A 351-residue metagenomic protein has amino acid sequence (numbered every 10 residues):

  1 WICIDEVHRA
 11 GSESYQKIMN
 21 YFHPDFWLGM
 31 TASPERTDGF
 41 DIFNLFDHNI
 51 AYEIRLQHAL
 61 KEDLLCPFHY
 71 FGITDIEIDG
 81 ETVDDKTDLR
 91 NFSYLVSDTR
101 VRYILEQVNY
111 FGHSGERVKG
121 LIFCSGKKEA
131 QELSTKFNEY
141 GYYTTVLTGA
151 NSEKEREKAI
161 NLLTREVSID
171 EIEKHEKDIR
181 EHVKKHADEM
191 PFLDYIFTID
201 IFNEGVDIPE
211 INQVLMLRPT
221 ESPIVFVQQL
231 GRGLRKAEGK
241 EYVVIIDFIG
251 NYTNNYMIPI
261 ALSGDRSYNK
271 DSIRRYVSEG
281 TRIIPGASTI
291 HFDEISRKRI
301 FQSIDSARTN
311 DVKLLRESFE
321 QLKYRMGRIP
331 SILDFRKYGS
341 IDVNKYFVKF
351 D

Functional and structural regions predicted by a protein language model:
E6-H8, A130, I201-F202, I211 (+2 more regions): Conserved Walker B
H8-H69: Post-DEXD/H (motif II) to motif III coupling segment of the RecA-like Helicase ATP-binding lobe
I50-L121: Conserved interdomain linker/interface between the two RecA-like ATPase lobes of SF2 helicase motors
D63, I196-I211, G231-R235: SF2 helicase motor core recognition
N91-R165: Conserved helicase/translocase motor-coupling segment
Y143-I199: Conserved helicase ATPase core of P-loop NTP-dependent helicases/translocases
P223-Q228, R232-L262: Conserved segment of the helicase C-terminal RecA-like domain
A261-D351: Long, largely alpha-helical accessory region at the distal end of helicase-like NTP-driven motors
